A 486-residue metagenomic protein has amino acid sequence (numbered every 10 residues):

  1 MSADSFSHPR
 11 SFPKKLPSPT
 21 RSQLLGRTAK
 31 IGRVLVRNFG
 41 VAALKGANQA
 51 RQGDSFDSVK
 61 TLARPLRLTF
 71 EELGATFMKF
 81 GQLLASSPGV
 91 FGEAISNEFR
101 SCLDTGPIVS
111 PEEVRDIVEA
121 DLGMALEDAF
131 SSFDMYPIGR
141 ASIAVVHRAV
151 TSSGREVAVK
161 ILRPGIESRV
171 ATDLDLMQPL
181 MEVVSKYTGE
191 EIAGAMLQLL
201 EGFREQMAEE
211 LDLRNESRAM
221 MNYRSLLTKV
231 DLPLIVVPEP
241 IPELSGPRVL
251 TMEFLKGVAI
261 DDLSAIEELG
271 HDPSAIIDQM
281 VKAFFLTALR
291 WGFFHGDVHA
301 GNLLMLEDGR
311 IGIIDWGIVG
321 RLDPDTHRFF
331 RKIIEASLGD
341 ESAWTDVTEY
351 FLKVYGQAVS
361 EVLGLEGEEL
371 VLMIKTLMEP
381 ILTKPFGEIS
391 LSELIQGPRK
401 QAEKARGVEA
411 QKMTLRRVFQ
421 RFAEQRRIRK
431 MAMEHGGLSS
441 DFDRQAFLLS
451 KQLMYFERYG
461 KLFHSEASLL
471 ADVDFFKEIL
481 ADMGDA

Functional and structural regions predicted by a protein language model:
M1-V145, R169-M196, R204, M433-G437 (+4 more regions): N-terminal accessory/targeting segments that precede structured cores
K15-P17, L25, D54-F56, K60 (+5 more regions): Helix-rich C-lobe and terminal helical cap/extension of kinase-like folds
R100-P107, E119, A171-T172, Q178 (+6 more regions): ATP-dependent phospho-/nucleotidyl transfer catalytic cores
P137-A141, I241-L244, F447: A short beta-turn/loop motif at secondary-structure boundaries
R148, R155-R163: Glycine-rich ATP phosphate-binding loop
A149-V150, V298: Conserved beta3 strand of the Hanks-type protein kinase catalytic N-lobe
S153-R155, R310: Short acidic/polar mixed-charge low-complexity motifs
G301-M305: Hydrophobic residue at the +6 position relative to the catalytic HRD Asp in the kinase catalytic loop
